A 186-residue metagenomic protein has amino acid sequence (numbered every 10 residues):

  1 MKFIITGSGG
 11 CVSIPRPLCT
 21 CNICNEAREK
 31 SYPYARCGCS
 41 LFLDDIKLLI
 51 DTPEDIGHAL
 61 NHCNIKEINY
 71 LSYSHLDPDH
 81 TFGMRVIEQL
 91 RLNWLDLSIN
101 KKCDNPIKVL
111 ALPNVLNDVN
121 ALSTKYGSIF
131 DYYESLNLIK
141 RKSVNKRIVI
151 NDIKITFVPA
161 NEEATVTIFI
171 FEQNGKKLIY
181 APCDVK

Functional and structural regions predicted by a protein language model:
M1-K186: Binuclear metal-dependent hydrolase catalytic cores
